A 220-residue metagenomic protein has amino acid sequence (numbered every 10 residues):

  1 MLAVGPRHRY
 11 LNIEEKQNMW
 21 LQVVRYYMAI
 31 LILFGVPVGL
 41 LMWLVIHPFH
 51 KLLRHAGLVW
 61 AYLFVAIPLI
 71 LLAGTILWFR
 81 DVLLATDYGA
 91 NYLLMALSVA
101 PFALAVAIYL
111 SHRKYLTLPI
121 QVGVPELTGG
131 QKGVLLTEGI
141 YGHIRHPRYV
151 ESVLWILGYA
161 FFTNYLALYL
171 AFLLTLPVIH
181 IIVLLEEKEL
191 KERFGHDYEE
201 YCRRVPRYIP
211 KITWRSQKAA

Functional and structural regions predicted by a protein language model:
A3, Y10-T137, W155-A220: Membrane-anchoring alpha-helices and their flanking helix-loop junctions
T137-E138, G142-V150: Histidine-centered phosphotransfer motif of kinases
